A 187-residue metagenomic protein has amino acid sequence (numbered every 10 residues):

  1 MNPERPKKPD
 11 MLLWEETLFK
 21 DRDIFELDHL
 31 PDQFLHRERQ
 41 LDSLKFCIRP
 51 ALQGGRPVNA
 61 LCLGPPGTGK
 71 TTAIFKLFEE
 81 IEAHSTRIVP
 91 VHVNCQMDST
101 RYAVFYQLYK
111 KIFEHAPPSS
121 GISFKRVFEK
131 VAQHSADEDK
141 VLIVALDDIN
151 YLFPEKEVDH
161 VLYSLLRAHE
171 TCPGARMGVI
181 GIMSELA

Functional and structural regions predicted by a protein language model:
N2-F19, E26, P57, I74 (+1 more regions): Mid-core helix/loop region of P-loop NTP-binding domains shared across ATPases and GTPases
I24-D42: Dynamic helix-loop-helix/coil hinge segments at AAA+ ATPase domain boundaries and subdomain interfaces
F34-E38, R56, T68, C95 (+2 more regions): Intrinsic disorder
D42-Q53: Pre-Walker A adenine-sensing motif
L44, V89, L142-A145: N-terminal alpha-helical segment
G55-K76, M97: Walker A/P-loop nucleotide-binding motif
N59-L61, A83-M97: Conserved catalytic segments around the Walker B and adjacent sensor/switch elements of P-loop NTPase domains
L77-E82: Walker A/P-loop NTP-binding motif
